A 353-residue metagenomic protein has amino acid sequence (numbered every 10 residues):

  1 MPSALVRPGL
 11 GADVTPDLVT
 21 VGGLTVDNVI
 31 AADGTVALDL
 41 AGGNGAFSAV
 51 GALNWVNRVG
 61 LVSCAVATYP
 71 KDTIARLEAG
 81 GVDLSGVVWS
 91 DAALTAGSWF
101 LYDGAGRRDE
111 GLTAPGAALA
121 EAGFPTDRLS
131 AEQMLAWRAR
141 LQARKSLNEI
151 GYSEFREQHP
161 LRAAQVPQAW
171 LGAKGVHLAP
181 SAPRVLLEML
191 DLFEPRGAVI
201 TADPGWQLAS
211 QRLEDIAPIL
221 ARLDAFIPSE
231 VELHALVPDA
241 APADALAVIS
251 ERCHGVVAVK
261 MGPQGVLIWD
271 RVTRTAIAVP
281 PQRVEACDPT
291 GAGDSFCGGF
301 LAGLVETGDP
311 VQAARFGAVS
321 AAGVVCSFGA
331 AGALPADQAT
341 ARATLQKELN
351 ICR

Functional and structural regions predicted by a protein language model:
P2-V14, L18, G175, L192 (+1 more regions): Conserved phosphate-binding/catalytic region of the ribokinase-like
T15-T25, T201: Short, hydrophobic/glycine-enriched beta-strand segments
V26-I30, R58-G175, R342-A343, K347-R353: Conserved N-terminal subdomain of the carbohydrate kinase-like
G34-V50: Short catalytic helix/loop segments, enriched in acidic residues and glycine and frequently bearing histidine
V50, S98-F100, G265-W269: Short beta-strand scaffold segments in enzyme catalytic cores
V50-R58, G303-E306: Alpha-helix C-terminal capping segments
A52, S229, G293: Short, conserved phosphate/pyrophosphate- and ester-handling motifs at nucleotide-, phospho-/glycolipid
F155, H159, A173-A247, G265 (+1 more regions): Conserved beta-alpha-beta core of the PfkB/ribokinase-like small-molecule kinase fold
